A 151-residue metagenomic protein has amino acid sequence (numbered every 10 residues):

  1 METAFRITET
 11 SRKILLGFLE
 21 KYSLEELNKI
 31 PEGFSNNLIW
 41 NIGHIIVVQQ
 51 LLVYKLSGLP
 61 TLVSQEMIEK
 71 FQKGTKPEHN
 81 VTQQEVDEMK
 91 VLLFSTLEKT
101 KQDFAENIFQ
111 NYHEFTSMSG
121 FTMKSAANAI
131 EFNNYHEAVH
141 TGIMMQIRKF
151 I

Functional and structural regions predicted by a protein language model:
M1-E2: Absolute protein N-terminus
F5-E9, L16, E26-K73, F115-I151: Short, contiguous alpha-helical
T8, R12-L15, L19, L93 (+1 more regions): Hydrophobic alpha-helical core bundles mediating ligand binding, dimerization, or RNAP-core interactions
I14, S23, S64, T82-V86 (+2 more regions): General structural signal for secondary-structure boundaries
K21-L27, Q102-H113, K149-I151: Surface-exposed helix-capping loop/turn segments at secondary-structure junctions
G74-Y112, N128-N133: Acidic/histidine-rich alpha-helical segments that form the ligand environment of transition-metal centers
